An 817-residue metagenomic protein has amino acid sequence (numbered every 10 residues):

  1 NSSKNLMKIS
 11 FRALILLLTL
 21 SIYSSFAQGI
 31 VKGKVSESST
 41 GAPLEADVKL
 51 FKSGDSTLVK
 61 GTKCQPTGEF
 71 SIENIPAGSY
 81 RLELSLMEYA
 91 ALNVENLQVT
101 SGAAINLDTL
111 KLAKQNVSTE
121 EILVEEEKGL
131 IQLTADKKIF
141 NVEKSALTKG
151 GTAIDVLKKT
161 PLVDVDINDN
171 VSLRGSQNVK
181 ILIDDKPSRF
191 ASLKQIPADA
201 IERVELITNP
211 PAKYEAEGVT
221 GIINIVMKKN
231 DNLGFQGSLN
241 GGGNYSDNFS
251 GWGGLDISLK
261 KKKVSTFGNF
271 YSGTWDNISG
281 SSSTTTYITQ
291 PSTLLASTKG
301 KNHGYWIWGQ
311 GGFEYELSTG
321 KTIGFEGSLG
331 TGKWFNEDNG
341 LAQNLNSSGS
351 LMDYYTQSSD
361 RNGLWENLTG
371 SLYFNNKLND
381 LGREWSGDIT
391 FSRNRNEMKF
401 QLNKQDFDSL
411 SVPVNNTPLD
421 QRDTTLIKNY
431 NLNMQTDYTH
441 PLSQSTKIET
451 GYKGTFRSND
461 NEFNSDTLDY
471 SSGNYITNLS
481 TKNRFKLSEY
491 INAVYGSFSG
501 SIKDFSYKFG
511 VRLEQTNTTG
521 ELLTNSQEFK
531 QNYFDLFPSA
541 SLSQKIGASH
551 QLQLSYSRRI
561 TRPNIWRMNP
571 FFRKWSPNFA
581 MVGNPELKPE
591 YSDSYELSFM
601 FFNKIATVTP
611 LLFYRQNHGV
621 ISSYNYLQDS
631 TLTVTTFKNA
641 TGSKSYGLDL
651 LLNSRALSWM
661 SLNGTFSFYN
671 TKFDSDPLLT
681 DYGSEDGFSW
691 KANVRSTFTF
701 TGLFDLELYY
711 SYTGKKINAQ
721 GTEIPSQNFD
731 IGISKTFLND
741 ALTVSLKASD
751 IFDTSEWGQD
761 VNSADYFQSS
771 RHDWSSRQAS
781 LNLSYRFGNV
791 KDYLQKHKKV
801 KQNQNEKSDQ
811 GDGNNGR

Functional and structural regions predicted by a protein language model:
T40, D47-F51, S85-M87, A104-A146 (+3 more regions): Short, acidic, small-residue-rich periplasmic hinge/interaction motif at the N-terminus of Gram-negative outer-membrane
S53-E69: Short, acidic Ser/Thr/Gly-rich low-complexity loop/linker segments typical of extracellular and cell-surface proteins
T109-L110, A153-V156, S172, A191 (+3 more regions): N-terminal periplasmic accessory domains that precede and gate Gram-negative outer-membrane beta-barrel machines
A153, K159, K186-K213: Short acidic/polar hinge/loop motifs at secondary-structure boundaries that mediate gating or recognition
A216-I223, D231-S282, G304-I307: Outer-membrane beta-barrel translocator/receptor signature
V226-L239, N277-T284, L295, W306-G312 (+11 more regions): Surface-exposed extracellular loop regions of Gram-negative outer-membrane beta-barrel proteins
S297, R422, N431-Q435, I476-N483 (+5 more regions): Outer membrane beta-barrel strand-and-loop segments of large Gram-negative receptors, especially TonB-dependent
N517-T519, A548-S594, Y614-V634, S749-A764: Surface-exposed extracellular loop regions of Gram-negative outer-membrane beta-barrel proteins, predominantly
